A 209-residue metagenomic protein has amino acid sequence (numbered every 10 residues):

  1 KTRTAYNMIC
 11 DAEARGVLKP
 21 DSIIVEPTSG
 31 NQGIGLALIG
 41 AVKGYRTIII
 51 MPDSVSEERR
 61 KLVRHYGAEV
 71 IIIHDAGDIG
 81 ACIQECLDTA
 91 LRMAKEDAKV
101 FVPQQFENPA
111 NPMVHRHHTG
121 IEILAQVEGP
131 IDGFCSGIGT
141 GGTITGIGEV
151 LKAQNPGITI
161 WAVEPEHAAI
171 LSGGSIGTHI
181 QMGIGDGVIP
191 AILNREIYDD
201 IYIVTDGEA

Functional and structural regions predicted by a protein language model:
T2-A209: PLP-dependent amino-acid enzyme catalytic core
